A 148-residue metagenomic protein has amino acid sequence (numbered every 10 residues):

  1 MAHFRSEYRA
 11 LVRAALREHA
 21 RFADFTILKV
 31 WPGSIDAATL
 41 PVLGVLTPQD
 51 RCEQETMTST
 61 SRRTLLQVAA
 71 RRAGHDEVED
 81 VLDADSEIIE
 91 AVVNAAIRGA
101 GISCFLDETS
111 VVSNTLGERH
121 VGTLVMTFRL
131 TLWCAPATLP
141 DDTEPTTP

Functional and structural regions predicted by a protein language model:
M1-I35, T47-P148: Charged, amphipathic alpha-helical segments and their flanking helix caps
T39-V45: A short glycine-rich, His/Asp/Glu-containing loop-to-beta-strand
